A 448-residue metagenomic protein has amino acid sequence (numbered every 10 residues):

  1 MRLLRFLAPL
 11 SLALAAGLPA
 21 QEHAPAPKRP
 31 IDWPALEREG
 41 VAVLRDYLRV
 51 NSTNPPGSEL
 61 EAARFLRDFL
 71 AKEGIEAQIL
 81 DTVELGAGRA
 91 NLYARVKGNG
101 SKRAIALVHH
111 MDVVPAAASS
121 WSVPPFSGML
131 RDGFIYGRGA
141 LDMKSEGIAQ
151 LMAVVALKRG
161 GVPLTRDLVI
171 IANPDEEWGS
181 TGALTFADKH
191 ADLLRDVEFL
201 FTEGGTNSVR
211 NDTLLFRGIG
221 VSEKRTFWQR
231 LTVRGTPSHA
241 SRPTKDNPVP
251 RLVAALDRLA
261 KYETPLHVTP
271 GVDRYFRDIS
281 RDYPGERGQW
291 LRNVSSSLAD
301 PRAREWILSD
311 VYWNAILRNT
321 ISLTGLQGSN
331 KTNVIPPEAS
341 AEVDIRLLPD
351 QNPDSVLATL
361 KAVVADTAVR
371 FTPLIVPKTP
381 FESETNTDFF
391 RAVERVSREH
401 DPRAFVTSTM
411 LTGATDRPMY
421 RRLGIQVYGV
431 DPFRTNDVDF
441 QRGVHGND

Functional and structural regions predicted by a protein language model:
R5-G17: Bacterial N-terminal signal peptides
Q21-K28, T206-L215, I219-D448: Metal-dependent amide/peptide-bond hydrolase catalytic core, centered on the "pita-bread" metallohydrolase fold
E22-R138, K144-G147, L157-R166, V343: Acidic/His- and Gly-rich active-site-bordering loop/insert found across diverse amide/peptide-bond hydrolases
A35, E39-V43, E61, F65 (+8 more regions): Extracytoplasmic/secreted proteins, especially bacterial periplasmic and envelope-associated proteins
R45-T53, R67-E76, V155-R159, D188-D192 (+5 more regions): Sec-exported extracytoplasmic/periplasmic mature domains
T53-P55, A87, G98-S101, M111-P115 (+4 more regions): Solvent-exposed loop/turn segments at secondary-structure junctions within structured extracellular/periplasmic domains
R89, K102, V123, T165 (+6 more regions): Short, solvent-exposed loop/turn segments at the edges of secondary structure
F134-I135, L141-I219: Acidic/histidine-rich catalytic neighborhood of metal-dependent amide-processing enzymes
